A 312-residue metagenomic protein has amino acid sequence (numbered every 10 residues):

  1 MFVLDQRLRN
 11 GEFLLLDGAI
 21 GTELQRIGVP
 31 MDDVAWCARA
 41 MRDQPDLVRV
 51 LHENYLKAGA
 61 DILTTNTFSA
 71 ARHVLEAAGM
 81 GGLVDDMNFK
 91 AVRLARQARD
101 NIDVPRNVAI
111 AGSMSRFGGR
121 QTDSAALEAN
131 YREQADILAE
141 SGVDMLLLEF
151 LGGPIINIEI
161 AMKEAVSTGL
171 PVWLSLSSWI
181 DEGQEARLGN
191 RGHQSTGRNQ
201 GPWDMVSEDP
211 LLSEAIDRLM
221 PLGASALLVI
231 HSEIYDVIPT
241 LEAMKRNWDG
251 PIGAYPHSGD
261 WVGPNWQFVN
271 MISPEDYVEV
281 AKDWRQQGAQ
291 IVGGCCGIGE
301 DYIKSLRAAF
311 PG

Functional and structural regions predicted by a protein language model:
M1-G312: Domain-level signal for soluble alpha/beta catalytic cores
